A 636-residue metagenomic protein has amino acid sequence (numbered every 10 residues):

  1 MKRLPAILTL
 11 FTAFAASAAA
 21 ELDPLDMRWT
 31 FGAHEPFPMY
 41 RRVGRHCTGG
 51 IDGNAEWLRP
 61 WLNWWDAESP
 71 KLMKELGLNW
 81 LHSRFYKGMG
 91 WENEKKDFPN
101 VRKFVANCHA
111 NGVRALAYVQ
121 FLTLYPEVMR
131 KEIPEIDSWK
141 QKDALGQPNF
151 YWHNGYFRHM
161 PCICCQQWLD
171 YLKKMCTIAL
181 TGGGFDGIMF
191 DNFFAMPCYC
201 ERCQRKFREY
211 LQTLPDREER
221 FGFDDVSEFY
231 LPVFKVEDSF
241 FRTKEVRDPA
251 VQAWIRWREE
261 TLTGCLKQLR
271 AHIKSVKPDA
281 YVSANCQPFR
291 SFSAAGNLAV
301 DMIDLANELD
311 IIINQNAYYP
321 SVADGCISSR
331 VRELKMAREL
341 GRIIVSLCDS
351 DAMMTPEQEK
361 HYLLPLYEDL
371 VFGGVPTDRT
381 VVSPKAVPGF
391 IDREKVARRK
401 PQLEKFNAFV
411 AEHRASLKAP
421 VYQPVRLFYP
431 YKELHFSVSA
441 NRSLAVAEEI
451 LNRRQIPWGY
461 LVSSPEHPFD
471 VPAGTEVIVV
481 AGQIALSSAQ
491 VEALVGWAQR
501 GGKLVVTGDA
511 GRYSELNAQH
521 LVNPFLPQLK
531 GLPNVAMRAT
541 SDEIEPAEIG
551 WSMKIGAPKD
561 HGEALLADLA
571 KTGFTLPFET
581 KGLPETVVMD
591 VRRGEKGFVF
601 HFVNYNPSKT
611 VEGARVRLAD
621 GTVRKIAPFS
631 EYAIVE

Functional and structural regions predicted by a protein language model:
L8-Y118, D170, C176, H272 (+6 more regions): Mature N-terminal, pre-catalytic/accessory segment of carbohydrate-active enzymes
A20-E21, D26, T30-H34, P38-Y40 (+7 more regions): Hydrophobic targeting/anchoring helices
R28-M39, G44, L81, N100-N154 (+2 more regions): Glycine-rich, aromatic-flanked loop segments that form ligand/cofactor-binding clefts across common enzyme folds
H34, L116-Q120, M189-N192, Y230 (+3 more regions): Aromatic-lined carbohydrate-recognition surfaces of secreted/lumenal glycan-active proteins
R45-W61, R84-F98, N154-K173, F194 (+6 more regions): The substrate-binding groove and active-site-proximal loops of carbohydrate-active enzymes, especially glycoside
G53-K103, T123-D137, P197-K206, G296-M302 (+3 more regions): Aromatic-lined carbohydrate-binding/catalytic grooves of carbohydrate-active enzymes
L62, A117-G183, C200, R208-L211 (+1 more regions): Active-site-adjacent "subsite" loops/lids of carbohydrate-active enzymes
Q358-E359, D470-V471, A481-E636: A conserved amphipathic helix/loop scaffold that creates a polar/acidic microenvironment used either to coordinate
